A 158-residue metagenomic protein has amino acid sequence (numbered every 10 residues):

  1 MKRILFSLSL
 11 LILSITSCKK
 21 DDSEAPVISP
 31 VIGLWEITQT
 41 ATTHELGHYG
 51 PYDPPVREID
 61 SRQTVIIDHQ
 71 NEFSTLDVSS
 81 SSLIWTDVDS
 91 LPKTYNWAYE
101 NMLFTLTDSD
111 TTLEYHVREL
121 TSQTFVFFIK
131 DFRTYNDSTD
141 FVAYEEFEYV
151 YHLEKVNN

Functional and structural regions predicted by a protein language model:
K2, K19-K20: A general lysine-centric signal
K2-L8: Sec-dependent signal peptide recognition, specifically the positively charged N-region followed immediately by
S14-S17: C-terminal motif of bacterial Sec signal peptides marking the signal peptidase cleavage site
D21-P92, A98-N158: Lipid interaction determinants
